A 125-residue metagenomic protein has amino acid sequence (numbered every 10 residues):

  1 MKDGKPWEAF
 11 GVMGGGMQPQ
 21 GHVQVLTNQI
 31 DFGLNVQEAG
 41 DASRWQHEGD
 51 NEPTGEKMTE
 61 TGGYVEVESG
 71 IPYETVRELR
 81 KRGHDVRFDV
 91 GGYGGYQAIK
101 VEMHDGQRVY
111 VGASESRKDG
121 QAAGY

Functional and structural regions predicted by a protein language model:
M1-V90: Proteins synthesized as precursors that undergo proteolytic processing into mature forms
Y73-Y125: In a subset of proteins, long, contiguous C-terminal domains/tails are tracked
